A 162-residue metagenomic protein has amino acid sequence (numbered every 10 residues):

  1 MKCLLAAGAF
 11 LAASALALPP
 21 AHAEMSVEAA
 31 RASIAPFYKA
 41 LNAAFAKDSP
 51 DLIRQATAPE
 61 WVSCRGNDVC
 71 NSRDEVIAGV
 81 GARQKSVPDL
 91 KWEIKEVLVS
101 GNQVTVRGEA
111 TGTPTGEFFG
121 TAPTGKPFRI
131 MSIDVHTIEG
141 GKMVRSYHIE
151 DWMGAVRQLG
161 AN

Functional and structural regions predicted by a protein language model:
M1-G8: Bacterial N-terminal signal peptides that target proteins for export
A12, L18-P59, N162: Short, low-complexity N-terminal intrinsically disordered segments enriched in polar/charged residues
E28-A32, P50-Q55, P59-G101: A solvent-exposed, acidic/Ser-Thr-rich amphipathic alpha-helical stretch
T57, L98, A110-G112, E150: Short beta-strand segments enriched in hydrophobic/aromatic residues within well-folded beta-rich domains
V97-T105, T137-M143: A short, structured loop/turn motif at beta-sheet edges
E109-E139: Exposed beta-sheet edge and beta->alpha loop/turn motif
V144-N162: Low-complexity, intrinsically disordered terminal/linker segments enriched in charged and Gly/Pro repeats
